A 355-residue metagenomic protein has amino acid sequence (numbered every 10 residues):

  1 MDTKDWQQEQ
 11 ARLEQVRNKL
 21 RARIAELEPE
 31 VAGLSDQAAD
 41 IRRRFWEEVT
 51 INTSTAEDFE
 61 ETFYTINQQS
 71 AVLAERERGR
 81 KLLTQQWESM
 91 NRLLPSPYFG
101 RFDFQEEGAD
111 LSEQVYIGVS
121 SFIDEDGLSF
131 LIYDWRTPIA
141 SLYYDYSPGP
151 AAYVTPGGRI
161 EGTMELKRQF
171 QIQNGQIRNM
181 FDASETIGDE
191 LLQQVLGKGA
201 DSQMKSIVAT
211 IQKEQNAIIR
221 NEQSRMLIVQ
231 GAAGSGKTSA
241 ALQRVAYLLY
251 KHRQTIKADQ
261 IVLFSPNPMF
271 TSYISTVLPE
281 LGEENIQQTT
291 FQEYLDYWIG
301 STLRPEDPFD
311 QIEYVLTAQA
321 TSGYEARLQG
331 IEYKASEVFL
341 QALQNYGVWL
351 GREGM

Functional and structural regions predicted by a protein language model:
M1-V208, Q212, N216-A217: Extended, charged low-complexity regulatory segments
T210, A217-M226, R253-T255: Phosphate-binding P-loop
M226-L227, I261: Conserved beta-strand position immediately N-terminal to the Walker
V229-G231: Hydrophobic anchor at the beta1->P-loop junction of P-loop NTPases
G234: Walker A (P-loop) phosphate-binding loop of P-loop NTPases
K237-T238: Conserved lysine of the Walker
A241-L242: Post-Walker A alpha-helix
L249-M355: Alpha-helical nucleic-acid-binding subdomain of P-loop helicases immediately C-terminal to the Walker A/P-loop
